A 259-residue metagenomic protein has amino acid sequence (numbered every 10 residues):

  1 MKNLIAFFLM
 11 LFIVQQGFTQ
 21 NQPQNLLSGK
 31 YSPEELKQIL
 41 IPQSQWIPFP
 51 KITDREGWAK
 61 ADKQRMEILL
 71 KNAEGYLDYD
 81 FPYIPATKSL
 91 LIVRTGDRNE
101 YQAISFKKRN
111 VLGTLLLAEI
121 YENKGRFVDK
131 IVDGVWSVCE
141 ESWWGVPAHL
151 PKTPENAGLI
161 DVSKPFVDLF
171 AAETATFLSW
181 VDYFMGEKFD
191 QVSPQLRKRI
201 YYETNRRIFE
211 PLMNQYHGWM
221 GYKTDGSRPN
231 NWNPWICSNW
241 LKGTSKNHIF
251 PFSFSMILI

Functional and structural regions predicted by a protein language model:
M1-P23: Bacterial Sec-dependent N-terminal signal peptides
N21-V93: Low-complexity, Ser/Thr/Pro/Gly-enriched N-terminal "stalk/linker" regions
N72-G75, D97-A118, G243: Short, 15-30-residue, compositionally biased linear elements with alpha-helical propensity or flexible coil
A73-I84, I131-H149, Q195-M220, I257-I259: Long, well-ordered core segments of solenoidal/helical folds
A86-Y101, P151-K164, M220-R228: Internal amphipathic alpha-helical repeat/solenoid segments
K107-Y121, D133-S137, A172-Y183: Non-membrane alpha-helical segments in proteins
G158-I259: Active-site lining segments of carbohydrate-active enzymes
